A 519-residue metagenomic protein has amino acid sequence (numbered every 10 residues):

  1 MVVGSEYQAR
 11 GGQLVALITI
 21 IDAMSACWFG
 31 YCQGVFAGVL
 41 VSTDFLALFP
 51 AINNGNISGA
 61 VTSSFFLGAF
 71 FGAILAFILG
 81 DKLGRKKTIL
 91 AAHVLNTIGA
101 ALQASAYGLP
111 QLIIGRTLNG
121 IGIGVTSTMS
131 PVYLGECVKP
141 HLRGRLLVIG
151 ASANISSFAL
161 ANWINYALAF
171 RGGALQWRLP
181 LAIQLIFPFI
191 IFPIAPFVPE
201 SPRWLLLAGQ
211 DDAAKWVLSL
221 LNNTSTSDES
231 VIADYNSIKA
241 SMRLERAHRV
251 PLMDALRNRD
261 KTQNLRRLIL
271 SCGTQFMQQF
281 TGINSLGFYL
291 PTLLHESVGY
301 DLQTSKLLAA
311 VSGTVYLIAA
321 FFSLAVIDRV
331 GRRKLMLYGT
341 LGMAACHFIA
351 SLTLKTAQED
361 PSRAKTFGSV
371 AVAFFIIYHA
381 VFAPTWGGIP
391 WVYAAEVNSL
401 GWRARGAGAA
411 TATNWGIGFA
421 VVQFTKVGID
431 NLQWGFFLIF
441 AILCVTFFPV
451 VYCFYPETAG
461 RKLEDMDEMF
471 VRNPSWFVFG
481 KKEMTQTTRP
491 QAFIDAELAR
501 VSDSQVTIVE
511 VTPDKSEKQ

Functional and structural regions predicted by a protein language model:
M1-N222, N236, A240-Q519: Alpha-helical transmembrane bundle of multi-pass membrane proteins
L220-I232: Short intracellular "coupling" helices and adjacent cytoplasmic loop segments at the cytosolic face of multi-pass
